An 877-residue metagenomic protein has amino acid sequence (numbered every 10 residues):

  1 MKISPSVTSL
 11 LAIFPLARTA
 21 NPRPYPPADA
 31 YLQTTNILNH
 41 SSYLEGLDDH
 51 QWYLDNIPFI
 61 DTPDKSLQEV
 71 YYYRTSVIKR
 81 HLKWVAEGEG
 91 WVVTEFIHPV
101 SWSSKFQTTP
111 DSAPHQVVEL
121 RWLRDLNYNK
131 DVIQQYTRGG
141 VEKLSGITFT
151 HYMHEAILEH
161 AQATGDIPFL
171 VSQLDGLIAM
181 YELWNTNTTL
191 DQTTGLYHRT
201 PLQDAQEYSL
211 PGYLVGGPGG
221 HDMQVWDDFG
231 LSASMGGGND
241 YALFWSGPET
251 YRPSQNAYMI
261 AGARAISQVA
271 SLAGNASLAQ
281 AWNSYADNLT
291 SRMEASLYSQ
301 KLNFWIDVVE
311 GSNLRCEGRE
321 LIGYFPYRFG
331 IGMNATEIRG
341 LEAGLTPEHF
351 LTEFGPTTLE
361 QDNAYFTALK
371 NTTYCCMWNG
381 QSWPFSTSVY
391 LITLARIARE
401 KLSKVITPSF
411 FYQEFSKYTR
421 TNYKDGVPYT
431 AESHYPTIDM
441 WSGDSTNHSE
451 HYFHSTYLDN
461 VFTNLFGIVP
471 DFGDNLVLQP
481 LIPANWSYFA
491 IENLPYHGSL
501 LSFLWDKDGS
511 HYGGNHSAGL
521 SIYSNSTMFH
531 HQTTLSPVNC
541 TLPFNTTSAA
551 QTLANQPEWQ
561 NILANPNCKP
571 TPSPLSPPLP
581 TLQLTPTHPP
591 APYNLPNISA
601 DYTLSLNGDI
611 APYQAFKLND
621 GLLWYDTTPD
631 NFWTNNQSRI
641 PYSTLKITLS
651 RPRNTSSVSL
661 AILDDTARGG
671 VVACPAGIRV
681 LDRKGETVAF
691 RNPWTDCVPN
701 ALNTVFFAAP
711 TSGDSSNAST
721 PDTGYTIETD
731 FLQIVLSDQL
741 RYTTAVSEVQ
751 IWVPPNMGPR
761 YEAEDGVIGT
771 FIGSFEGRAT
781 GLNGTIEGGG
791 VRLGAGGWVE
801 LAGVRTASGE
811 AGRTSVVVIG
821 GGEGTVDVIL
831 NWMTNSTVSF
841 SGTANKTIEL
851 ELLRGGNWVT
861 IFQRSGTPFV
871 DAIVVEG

Functional and structural regions predicted by a protein language model:
A20-S104, F169, I178-L183, Q268-L272 (+5 more regions): Acidic/polar, glycine-enriched structural segments that form the non-catalytic walls/loops of the carbohydrate-binding
S41-E182, Y251, I306, R315-I331 (+4 more regions): Substrate-binding groove/exosite segments of carbohydrate-active enzymes
T62-E87, S103, P110-D111, A163-S254 (+6 more regions): Active-site acid/base region of carbohydrate-active enzymes
A273-V309, R339-L500, P580, H588-A591: Non-catalytic carbohydrate-binding regions of carbohydrate-active enzymes
N545-T628, D664-R679, I727-D730, V735-F771: Juxtadomain low-complexity/linker regions and immediately adjacent membrane-anchoring helices
T627-A689, A701-T704, A709-M757: Aromatic, loop-rich ligand-recognition surfaces of beta-strand-rich domains
S657-S659, L663, A667, A676-L681 (+2 more regions): Extracytoplasmic
T687-T723, M833-G856: Extracellular carbohydrate recognition and processing domains and analogous Trp-centered ligand-binding platforms
